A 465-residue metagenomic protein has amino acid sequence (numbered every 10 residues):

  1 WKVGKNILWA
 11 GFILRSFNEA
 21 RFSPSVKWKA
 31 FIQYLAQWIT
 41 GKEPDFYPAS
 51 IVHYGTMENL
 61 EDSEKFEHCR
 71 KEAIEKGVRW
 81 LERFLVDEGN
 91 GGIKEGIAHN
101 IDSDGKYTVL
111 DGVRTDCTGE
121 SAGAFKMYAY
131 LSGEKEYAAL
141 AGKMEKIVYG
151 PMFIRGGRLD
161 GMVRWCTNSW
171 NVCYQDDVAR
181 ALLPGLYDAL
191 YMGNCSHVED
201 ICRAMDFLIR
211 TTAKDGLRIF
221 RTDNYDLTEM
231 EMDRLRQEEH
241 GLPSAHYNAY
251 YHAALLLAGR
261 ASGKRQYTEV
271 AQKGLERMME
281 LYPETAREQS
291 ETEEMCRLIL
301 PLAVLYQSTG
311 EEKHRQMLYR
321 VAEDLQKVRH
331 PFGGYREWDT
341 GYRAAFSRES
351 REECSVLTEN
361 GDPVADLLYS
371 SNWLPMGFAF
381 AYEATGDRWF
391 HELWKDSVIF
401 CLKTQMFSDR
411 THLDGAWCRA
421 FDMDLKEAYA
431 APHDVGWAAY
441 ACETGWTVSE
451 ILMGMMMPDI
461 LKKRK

Functional and structural regions predicted by a protein language model:
W1-S50: A glycine-centered loop/beta-turn motif at secondary-structure junctions
K27-Y34, S50-Y54, F66-F84, G133-P151 (+5 more regions): Extended, well-ordered alpha-helical scaffold segments
Q37, G41-C117, K135-N168, D200-T228 (+4 more regions): Low-complexity, Ser/Thr/Pro/Gly-enriched N-terminal "stalk/linker" regions
H53-H68, G119-K135, R180-S196, A249-K264 (+5 more regions): Well-ordered alpha-helical scaffold segments within catalytic/enzyme domains
E88-K106, Q266-E280, K313-D366, A431-T444 (+1 more regions): Extended glycan-interaction surfaces of carbohydrate-active proteins
I101-T118, V163-R180, D188, M230-N248 (+3 more regions): Solvent-exposed loop and edge beta-strand segments that line ligand/cofactor-binding and catalytic clefts
I154-G157, E337-Y342, H391-K465: CBM-like carbohydrate-recognition segments
L190, C195, D206-A261, R265 (+5 more regions): Active-site lining segments of carbohydrate-active enzymes
